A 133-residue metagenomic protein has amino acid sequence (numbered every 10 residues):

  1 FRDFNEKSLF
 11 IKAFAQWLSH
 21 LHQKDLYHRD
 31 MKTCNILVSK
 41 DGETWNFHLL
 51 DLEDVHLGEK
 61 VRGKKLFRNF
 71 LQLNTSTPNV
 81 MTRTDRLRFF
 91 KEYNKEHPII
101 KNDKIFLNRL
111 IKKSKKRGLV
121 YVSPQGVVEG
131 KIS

Functional and structural regions predicted by a protein language model:
F1-F4, D41-T44, K95-I100: Short, glycine- and charge-enriched coil/turn segments that flank and shape catalytic ligand pockets
F1-R29, C34: Conserved kinase catalytic-core helix
L26-H28, L37, N79, K95: Charged, low-complexity C-terminal accessory regions
D30, K40, H56-G58: Activation segment
M31, G42-T44, K65: A generic fold-level signal
N35-L49: Conserved protein kinase catalytic/activation segment
H48-S114: C-lobe/activation-segment region of protein kinase-like
G118-S133: ATP/Mg2+ or Mg2+-diphosphate-binding catalytic cores that bind nucleotide phosphates or diphosphates via glycine-rich
